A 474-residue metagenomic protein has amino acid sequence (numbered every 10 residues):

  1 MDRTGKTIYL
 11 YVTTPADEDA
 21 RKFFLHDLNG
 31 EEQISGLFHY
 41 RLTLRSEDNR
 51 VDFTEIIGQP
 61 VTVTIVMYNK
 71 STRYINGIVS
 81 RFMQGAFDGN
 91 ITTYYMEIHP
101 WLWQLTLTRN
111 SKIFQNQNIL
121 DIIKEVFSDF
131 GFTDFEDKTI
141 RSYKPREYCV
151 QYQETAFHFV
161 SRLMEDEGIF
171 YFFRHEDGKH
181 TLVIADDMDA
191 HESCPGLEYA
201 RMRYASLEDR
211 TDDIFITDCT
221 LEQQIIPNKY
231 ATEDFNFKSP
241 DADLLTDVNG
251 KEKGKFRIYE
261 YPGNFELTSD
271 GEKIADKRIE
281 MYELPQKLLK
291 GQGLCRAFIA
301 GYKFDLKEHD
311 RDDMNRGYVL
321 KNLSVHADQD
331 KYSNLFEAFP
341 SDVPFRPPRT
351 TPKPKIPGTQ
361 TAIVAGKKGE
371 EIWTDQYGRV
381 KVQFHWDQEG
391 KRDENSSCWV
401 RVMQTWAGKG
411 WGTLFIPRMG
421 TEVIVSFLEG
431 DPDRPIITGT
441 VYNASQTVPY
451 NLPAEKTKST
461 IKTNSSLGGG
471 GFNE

Functional and structural regions predicted by a protein language model:
M1-E474: Amphipathic alpha-helical and helix-coil boundary elements used as assembly and membrane-proximal scaffolds
